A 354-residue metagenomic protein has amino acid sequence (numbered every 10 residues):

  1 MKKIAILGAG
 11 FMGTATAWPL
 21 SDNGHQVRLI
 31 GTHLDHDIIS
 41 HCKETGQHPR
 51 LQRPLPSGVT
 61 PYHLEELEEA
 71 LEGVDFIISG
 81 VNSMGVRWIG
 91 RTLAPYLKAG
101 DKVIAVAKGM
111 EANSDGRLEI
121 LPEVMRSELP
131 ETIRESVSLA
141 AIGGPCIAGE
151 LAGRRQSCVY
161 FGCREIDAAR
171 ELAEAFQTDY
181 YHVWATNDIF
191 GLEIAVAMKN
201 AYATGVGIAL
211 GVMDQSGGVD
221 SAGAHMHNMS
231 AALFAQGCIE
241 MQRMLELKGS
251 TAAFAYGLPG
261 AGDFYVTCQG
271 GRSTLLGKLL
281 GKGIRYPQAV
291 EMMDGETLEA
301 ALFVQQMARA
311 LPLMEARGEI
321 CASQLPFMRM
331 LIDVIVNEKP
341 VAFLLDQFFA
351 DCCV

Functional and structural regions predicted by a protein language model:
M1-P54, V59-E66, T92, G100 (+3 more regions): NAD(P)+-binding Rossmann beta1-loop-alpha1 motif at the extreme N-terminus of oxidoreductases
G8, G31, A107, G143 (+1 more regions): Short beta-strand/turn micro-motifs composed of small residues that flank or help shape donor/cofactor-binding pockets
S57, L64-E72, F76-R155, L172: Rossmann-like NAD(P)(H) cofactor-binding subdomain of soluble oxidoreductases
G80-R87, V183-T186, L331: Glycine-rich anion/phosphate-binding loops
Y96, E131-S138, Q156-A253: Internal alpha-helical scaffold of NAD(P)-dependent oxidoreductase catalytic cores
A105, V137-G143, V183-N187, Y256 (+1 more regions): General beta-strand structural signal in soluble alpha/beta enzymes
K199, V206-D214, A224-H225, A231-Q242 (+1 more regions): NAD(P)-dependent Rossmann-like dehydrogenase/reductase catalytic/cofactor-binding core
